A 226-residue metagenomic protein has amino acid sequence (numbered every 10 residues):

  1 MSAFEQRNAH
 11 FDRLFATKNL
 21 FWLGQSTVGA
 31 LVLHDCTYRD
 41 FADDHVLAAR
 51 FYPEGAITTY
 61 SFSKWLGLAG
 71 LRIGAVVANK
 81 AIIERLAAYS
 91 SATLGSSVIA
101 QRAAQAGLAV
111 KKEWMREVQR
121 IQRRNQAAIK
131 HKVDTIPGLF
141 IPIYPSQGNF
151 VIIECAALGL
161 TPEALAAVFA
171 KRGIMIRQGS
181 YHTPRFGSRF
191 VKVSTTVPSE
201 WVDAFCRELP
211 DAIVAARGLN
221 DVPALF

Functional and structural regions predicted by a protein language model:
R7-L68: Active-site pre-lysine segment of PLP-dependent enzymes
F11, I57-R123, K130, A166 (+2 more regions): Conserved core segment of the aminotransferase class I/II
A30, A56, L139-F140, I174: Short, conserved active-site loop motifs that form the nucleotide-linked donor/cofactor pocket
A78, I153-A157, T195-V197: Short beta-strand-to-loop capping motifs
Q105, I121-K130, I141-E154: Conserved glycine-rich beta-strand-loop-beta hairpin in the small C-terminal domain of fold type I
G159-L165, E200-A204: Short, conserved charged micro-motifs
K171-I174, T183-F226: PLP-dependent enzyme catalytic core of the Aspartate aminotransferase-like
